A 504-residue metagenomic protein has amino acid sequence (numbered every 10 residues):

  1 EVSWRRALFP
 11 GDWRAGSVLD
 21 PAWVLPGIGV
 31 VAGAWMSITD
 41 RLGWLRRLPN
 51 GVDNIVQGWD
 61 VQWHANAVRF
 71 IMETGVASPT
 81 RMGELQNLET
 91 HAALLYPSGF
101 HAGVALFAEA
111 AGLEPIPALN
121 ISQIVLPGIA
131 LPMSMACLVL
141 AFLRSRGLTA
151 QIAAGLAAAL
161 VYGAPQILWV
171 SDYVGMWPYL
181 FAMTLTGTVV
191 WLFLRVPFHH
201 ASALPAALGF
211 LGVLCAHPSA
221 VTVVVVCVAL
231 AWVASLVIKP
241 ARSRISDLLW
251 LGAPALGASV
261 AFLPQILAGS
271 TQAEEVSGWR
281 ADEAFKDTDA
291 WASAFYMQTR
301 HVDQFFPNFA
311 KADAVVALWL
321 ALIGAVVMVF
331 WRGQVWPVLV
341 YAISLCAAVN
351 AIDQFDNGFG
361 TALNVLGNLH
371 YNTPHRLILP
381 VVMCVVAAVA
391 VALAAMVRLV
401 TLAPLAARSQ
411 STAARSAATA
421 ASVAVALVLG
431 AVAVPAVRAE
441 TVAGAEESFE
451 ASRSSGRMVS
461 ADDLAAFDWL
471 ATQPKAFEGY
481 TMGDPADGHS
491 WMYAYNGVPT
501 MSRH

Functional and structural regions predicted by a protein language model:
E1-P49, T419-V423: Start-transfer (signal-anchor) and selected internal transmembrane alpha helices of multi-pass inner/ER membrane
G33-T184, A445-R457: Active-site lumenal/periplasmic loops and adjacent helix-entry segments of GT-C-fold, multi-pass membrane
M36-L45, T74-A77, A154-D172, V260-E274 (+3 more regions): Membrane-interface helix-loop junctions at the exits of transmembrane helices
P49-Q57, G112, I167-F181, S277-Q298 (+4 more regions): Membrane-helix boundary/interfacial segments in multi-pass membrane proteins
W59-V61, R81, L94-G99, S246-F330: Periplasmic/ER-lumenal interhelical loops and adjacent helix-loop junctions in multi-pass membrane proteins
V68, T419-H504: Extracytoplasmic
G147-T149, K239-L249, I323-F359, A406-S409 (+1 more regions): Membrane-interface helix-loop-helix junctions at transmembrane boundaries of multi-pass membrane enzymes, predominantly
R195-G212: Short hydrophobic alpha-helices at membrane interfaces in multi-pass membrane enzymes
